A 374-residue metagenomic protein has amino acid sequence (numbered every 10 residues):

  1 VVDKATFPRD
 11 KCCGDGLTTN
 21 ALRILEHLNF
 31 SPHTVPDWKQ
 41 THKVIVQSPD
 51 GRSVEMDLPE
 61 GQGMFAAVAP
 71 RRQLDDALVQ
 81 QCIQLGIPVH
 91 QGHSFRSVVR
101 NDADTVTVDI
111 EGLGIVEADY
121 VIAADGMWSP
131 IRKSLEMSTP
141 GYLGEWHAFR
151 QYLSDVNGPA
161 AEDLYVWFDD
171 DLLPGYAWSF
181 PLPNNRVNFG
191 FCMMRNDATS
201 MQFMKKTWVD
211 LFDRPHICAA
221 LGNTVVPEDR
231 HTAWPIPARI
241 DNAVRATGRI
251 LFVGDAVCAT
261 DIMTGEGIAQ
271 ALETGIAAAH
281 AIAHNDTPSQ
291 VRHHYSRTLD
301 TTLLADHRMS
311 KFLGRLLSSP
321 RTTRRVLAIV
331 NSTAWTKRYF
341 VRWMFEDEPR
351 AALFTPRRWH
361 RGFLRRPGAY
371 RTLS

Functional and structural regions predicted by a protein language model:
V1-C13: Glycine-rich FAD pyrophosphate-binding loop
V1-V2, A123, V253: Generic enzyme active-site microenvironment
G16, E60-Q81, N196-F203: Short beta-strand to alpha-helix junction loop
L22-D76: A conserved beta-strand/loop capping segment in the N-terminal third of enzymes that catalyze redox or closely related
D37, I115, T199-A281, D286-S289: FAD/FMN-dependent oxidoreductases across multiple families
P49-R52, V99-V106, A246-G248: A short, glycine/Asx- and small/polar-enriched loop/turn that sits immediately N-terminal to a beta-strand
Q81-L221, N242: Predominantly flavin-linked oxidoreductase catalytic cores and closely associated redox partners
H280-S374: C-terminal helical "tail/cap" subdomain of flavin- and related membrane-associated enzymes
